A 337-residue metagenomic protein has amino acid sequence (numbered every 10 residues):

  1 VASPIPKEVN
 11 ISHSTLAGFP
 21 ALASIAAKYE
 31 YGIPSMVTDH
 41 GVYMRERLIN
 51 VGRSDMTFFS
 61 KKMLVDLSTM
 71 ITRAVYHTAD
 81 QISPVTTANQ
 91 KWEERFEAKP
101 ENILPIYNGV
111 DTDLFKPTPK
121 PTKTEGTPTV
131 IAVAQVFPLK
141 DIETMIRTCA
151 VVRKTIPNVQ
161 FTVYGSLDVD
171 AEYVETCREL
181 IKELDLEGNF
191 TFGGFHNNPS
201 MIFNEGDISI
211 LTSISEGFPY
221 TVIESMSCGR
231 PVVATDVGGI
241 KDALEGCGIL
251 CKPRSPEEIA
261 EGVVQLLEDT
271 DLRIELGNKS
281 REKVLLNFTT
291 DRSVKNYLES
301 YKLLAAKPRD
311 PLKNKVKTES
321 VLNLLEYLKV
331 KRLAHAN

Functional and structural regions predicted by a protein language model:
A88, G109: Carbohydrate-associated surface elements
P119-V151, T162: Conserved donor-binding/catalytic core segment of Leloir-type glycosyltransferases
T162-E187, L272: Short, structured helix-loop element that forms part of the nucleotide-activated donor/catalytic region
F195, I214: Aromatic "clamp/platform" in nucleotide-sugar-dependent glycosyltransferases that forms part of the donor/acceptor
P219-V222, I240: Short glycine/serine-rich donor-binding loops of glycosyltransferases
P231-A234: Short hydrophobic beta-strand element within catalytic cores of glycosyltransferases and related nucleotide-activated
V237-L250: Short acidic/histidine- and often glycine-rich active-site loop of Leloir-type glycosyltransferases that engages
I249-P256, Q265-T270: Conserved acidic donor-binding segment of nucleotide-sugar-dependent glycosyltransferases
